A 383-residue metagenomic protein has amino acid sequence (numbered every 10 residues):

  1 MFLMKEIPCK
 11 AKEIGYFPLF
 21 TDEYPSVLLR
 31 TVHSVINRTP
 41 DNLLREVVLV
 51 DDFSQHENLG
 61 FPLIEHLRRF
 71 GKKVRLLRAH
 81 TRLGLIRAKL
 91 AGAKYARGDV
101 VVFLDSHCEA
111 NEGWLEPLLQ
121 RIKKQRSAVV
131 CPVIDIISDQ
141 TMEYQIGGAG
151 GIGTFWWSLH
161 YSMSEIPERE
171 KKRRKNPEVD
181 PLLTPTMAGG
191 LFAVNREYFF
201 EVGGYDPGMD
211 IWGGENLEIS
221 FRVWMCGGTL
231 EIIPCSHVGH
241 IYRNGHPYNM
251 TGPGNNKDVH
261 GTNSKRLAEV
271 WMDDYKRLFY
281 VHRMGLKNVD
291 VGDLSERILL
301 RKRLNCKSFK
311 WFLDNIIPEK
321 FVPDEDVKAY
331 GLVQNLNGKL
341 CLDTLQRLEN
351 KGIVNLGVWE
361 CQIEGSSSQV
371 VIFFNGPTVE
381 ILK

Functional and structural regions predicted by a protein language model:
M1-N37: N-proximal low-complexity "stem/linker" segments adjacent to membrane-targeting elements
I36-R78: Acidic donor-binding segment of Leloir-type glycosyltransferases
H80-A96: Glycine-rich, basic loop-to-helix element that forms the pyrophosphate-binding segment of sugar-nucleotide handling
I86, H160-A193: A recurrent flexible, glycine/aromatic-enriched loop bordering the glycosyltransferase active site that acts as
V101: Short aromatic/hydrophobic "clamp" motif used to bind/position activated sugar donors
E109, G113-E165, T229: Conserved donor NDP-sugar-binding/catalytic core segment of glycosyltransferases
P117-L118, T186, G190-F192, E197-G203 (+1 more regions): A short, conserved alpha-helix in the catalytic core of glycosyltransferases
E319-K383: Lectin-like carbohydrate-binding module/patch detector with strong preference for beta-trefoil
